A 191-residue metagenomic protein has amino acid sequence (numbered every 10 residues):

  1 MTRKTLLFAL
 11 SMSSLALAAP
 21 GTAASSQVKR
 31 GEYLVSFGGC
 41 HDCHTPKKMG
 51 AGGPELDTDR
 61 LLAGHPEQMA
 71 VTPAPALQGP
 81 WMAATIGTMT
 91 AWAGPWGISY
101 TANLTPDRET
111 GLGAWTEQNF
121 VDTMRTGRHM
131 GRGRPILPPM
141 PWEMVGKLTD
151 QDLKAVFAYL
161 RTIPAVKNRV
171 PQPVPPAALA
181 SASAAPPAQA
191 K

Functional and structural regions predicted by a protein language model:
M1-A9: Bacterial N-terminal signal peptides that target proteins for export
A9-A16: Bacterial N-terminal signal peptides
L17-S36, K48-G52, T110: Electrostatic cytochrome c docking/interface patches
S26, F37, T45-S99, Q118 (+1 more regions): Flexible coil segments in periplasmic/lumen-exposed cytochrome c-class electron-transfer proteins
D42: Short, cysteine/histidine-rich loop/knuckle motifs that typically chelate Zn2+
G97-A114: Mid-length scaffold segments of soluble, non-membrane domains
L112-R125: Aromatic- and charge-enriched surface segment that lines or borders ligand/interaction sites
